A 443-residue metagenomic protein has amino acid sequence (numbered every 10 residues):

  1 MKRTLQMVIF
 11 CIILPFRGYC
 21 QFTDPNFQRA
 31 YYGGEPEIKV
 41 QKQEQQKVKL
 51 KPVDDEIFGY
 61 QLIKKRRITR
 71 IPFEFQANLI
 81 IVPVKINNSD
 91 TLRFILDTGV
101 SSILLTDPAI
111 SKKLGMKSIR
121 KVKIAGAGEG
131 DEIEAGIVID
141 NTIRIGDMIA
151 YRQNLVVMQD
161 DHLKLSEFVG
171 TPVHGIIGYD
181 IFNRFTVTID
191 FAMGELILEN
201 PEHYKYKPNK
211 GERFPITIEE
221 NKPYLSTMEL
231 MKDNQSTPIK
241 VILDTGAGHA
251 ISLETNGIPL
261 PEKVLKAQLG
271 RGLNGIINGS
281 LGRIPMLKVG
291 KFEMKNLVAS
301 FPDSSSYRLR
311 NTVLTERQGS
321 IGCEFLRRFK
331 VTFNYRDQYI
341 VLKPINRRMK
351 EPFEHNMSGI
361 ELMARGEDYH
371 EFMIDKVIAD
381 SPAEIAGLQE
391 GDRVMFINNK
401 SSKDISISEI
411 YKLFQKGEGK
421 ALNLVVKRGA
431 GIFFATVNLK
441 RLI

Functional and structural regions predicted by a protein language model:
M1-F27: Bacterial Sec-dependent N-terminal signal peptides
C20-I443: Pepsin/retropepsin-fold aspartyl endopeptidases
